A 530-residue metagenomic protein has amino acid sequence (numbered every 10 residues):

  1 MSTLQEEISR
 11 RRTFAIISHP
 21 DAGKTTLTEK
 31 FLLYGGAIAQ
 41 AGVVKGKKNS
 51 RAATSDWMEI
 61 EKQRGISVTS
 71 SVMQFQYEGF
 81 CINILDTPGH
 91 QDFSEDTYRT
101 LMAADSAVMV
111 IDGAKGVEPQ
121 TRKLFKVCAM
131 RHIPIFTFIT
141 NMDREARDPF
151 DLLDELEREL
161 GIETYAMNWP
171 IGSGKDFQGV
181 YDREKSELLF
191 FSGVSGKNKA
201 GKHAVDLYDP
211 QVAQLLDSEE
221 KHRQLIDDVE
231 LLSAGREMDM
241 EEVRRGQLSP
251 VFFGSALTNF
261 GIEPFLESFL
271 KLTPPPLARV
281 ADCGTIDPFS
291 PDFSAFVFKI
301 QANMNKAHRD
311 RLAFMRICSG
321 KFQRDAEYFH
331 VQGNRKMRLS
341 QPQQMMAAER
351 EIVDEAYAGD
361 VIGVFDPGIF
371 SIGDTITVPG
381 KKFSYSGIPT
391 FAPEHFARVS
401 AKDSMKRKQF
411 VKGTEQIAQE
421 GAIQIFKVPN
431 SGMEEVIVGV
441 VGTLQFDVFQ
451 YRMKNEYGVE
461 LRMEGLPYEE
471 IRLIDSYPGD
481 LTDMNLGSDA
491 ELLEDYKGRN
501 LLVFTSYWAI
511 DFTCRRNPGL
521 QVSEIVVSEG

Functional and structural regions predicted by a protein language model:
M1-G530: Structural and coupling elements of P-loop NTPases
